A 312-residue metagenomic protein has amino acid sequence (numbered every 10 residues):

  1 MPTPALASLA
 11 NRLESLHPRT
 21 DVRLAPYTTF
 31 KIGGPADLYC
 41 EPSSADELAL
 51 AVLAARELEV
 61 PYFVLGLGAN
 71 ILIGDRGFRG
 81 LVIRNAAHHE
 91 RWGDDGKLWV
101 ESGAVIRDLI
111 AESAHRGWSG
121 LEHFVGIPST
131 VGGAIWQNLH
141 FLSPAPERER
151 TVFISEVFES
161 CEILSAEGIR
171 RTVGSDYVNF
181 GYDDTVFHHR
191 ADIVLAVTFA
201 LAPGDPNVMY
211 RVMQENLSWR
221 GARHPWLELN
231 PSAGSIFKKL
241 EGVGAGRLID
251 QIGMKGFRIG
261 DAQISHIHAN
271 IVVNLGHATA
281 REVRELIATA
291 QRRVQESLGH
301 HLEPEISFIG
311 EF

Functional and structural regions predicted by a protein language model:
P2-Q137, F141: Anion-binding (especially nucleotide phosphate/pyrophosphate-binding) glycine-rich loop and adjoining beta-alpha core
P18-T20, P26-T28, I71, L164-E285 (+2 more regions): Phosphate/pyrophosphate- and phosphate-bearing ligand-binding catalytic cores of soluble enzymes
F78-G80, H115, N138-P146, N179-F180 (+2 more regions): Generic secondary-structure boundary signal with a strong preference for alpha-helix termini
R79, E159, L195: Change "...and in nucleic-acid phosphodiester-cleaving endonucleases..." to "...and in nucleic-acid processing enzymes
V82, E122, E162, I306-S307: Residues embedded in well-ordered beta-strands within globular domains across many folds
R84-H89, L142-P146, A278-V283: Short, structured secondary-structure boundary patches
R116-S119, E156, D192: Structured loop/turn residues at beta-strand edges in well-structured enzyme cores
Q137-E162, A166-D184: Active-site glycine-rich loop that binds ribose-phosphate moieties when present
